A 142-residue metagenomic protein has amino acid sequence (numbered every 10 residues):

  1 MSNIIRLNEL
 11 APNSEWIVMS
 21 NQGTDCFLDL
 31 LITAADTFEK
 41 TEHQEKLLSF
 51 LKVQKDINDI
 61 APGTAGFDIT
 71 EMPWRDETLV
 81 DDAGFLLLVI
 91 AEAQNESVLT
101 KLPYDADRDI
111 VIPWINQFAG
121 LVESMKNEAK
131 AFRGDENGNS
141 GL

Functional and structural regions predicted by a protein language model:
M1-L142: Acidic (Asp/Glu-rich) sequence patches and key acidic residues that form negatively charged surfaces used
